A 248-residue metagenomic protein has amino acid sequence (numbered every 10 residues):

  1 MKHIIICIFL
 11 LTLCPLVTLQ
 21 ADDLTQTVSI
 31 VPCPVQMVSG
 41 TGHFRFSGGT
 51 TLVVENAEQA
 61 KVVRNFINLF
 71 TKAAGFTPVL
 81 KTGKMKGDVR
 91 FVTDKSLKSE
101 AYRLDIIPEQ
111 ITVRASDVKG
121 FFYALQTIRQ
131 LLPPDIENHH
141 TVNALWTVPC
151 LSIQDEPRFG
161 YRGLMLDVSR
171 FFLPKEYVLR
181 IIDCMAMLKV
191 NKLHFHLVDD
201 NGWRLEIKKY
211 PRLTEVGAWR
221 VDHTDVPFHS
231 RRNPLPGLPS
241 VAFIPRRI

Functional and structural regions predicted by a protein language model:
M1-I6: Positively charged n-region of N-terminal signal peptides that target proteins for export
C7-P15: Bacterial N-terminal signal peptides
A21-F159: Contiguous, structured surface segment used for ligand recognition
L97-I248: Feature activates predominantly on carbohydrate-active enzymes
